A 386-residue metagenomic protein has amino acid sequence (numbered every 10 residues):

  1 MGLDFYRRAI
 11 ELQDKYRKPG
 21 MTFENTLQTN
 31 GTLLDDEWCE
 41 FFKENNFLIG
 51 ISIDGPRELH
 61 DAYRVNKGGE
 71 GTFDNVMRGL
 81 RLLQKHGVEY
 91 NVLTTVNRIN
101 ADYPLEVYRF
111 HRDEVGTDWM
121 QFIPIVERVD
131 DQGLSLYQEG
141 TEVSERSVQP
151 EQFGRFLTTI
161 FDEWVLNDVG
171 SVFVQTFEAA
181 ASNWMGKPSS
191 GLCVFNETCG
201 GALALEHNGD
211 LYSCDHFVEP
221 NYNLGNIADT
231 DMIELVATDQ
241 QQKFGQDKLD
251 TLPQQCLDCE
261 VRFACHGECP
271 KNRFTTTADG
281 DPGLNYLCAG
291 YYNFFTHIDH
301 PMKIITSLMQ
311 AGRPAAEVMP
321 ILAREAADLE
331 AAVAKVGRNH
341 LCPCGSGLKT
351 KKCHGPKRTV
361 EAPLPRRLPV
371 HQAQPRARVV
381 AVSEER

Functional and structural regions predicted by a protein language model:
M1-L59, N66-R78, L82, T94-E106 (+1 more regions): Canonical radical SAM enzyme core domain
A62-D74, R81, K85-V194, T198 (+4 more regions): Radical SAM enzyme [4Fe-4S]-AdoMet core and its adjacent flexible, acidic and glycine-rich loops/tails across
S213-H216, P253-K271, G290, L341-G355: Local cysteine-cluster metal-coordination motifs and their immediate loop/turn environment, predominantly Fe-S cluster
V218-V261: Membrane-interface junctions of multi-pass transporters
K243-D281, H300: Basic, glycine-rich polyanion-binding accessory segments appended to enzymes
N272-C288, K303-Q310, K357-Q372: Short cysteine/histidine-rich metal-coordination sites, predominantly Zn2+-binding motifs
R313-R386: Acidic/negatively charged segments and metal-coordination signatures
